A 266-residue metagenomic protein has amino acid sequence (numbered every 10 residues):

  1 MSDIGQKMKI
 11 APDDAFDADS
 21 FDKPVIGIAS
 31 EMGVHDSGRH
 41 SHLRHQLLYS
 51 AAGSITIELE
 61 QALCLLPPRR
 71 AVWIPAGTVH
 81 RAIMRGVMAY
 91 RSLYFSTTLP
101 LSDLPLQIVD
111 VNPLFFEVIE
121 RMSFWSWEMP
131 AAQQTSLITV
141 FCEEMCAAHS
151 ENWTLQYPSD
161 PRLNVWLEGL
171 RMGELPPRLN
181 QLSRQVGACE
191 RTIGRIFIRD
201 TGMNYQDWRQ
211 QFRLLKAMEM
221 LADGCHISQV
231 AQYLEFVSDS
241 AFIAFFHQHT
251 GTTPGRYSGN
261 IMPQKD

Functional and structural regions predicted by a protein language model:
M1-S54: Generic protein-terminus/edge-of-domain signal
S2-D3, A15, A244-D266: …primarily DNA-binding HTH/wHTH and HhH modules…
Q61-A76: Short acidic-glycine-tyrosine-enriched beta hairpin
R69, I193, F197, A241-F242 (+1 more regions): Short hydrophobic/aromatic patch on the recognition helix
G77-L106: Ligand-binding loop in jelly-roll beta-barrel domains
S126-C189, R199-Q211: Short, Lys/Arg-enriched, Trp-marked, Pro/Gly-tolerant hinge/linker segments that flank
L179-N180, S228, A244, G255: Residues within the helices of the helix-turn-helix
R199-D239, I243, G259-D266: Terminal helix-turn-helix DNA-binding modules in bacterial transcription factors
